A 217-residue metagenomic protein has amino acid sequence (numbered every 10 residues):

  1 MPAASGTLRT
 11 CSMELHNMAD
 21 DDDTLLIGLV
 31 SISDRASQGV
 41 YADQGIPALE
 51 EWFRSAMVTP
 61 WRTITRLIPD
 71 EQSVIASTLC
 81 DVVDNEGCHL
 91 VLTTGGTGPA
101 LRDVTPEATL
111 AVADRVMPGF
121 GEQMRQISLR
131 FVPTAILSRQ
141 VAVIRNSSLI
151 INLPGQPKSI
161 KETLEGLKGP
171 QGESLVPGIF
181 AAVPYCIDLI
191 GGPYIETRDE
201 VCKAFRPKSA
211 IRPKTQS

Functional and structural regions predicted by a protein language model:
P2-S217: Non-catalytic beta/alpha edge segments that cap or flank active sites
